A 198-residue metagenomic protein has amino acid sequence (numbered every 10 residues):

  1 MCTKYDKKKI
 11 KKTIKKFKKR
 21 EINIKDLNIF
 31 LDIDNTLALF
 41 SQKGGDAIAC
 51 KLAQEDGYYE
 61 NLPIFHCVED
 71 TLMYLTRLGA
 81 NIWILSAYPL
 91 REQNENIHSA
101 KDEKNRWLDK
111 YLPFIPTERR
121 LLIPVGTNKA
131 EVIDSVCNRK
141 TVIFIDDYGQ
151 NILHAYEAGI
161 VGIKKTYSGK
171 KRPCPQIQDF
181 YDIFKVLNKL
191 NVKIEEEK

Functional and structural regions predicted by a protein language model:
M1-H66, M73: Active-site neighborhood of HAD-like aspartate-dependent phosphohydrolases
A38-S41, I82-I84, R91-E95, N128-V132 (+2 more regions): Short catalytic/ligand-binding loop motif for oxyanion handling, primarily in non-cytosolic enzymes, centered on
L62-I64, N81-R91, F114-L122, I163: Short, well-structured secondary-structure segments
V68-D102, L108: Substrate-recognition element of Asp-dependent hydrolases with the DxDx(T/V) motif
K104-L122, P173-E197: Structural recognition of alpha->loop->beta junctions
I115-K140: Donor nucleotide-activated moiety binding/catalytic core segment of transferases that use nucleotide-activated donors
R139-F184: Acidic, Mg2+-coordinating phosphoryl-transfer loop and its flanking beta/alpha structural elements, shared across
